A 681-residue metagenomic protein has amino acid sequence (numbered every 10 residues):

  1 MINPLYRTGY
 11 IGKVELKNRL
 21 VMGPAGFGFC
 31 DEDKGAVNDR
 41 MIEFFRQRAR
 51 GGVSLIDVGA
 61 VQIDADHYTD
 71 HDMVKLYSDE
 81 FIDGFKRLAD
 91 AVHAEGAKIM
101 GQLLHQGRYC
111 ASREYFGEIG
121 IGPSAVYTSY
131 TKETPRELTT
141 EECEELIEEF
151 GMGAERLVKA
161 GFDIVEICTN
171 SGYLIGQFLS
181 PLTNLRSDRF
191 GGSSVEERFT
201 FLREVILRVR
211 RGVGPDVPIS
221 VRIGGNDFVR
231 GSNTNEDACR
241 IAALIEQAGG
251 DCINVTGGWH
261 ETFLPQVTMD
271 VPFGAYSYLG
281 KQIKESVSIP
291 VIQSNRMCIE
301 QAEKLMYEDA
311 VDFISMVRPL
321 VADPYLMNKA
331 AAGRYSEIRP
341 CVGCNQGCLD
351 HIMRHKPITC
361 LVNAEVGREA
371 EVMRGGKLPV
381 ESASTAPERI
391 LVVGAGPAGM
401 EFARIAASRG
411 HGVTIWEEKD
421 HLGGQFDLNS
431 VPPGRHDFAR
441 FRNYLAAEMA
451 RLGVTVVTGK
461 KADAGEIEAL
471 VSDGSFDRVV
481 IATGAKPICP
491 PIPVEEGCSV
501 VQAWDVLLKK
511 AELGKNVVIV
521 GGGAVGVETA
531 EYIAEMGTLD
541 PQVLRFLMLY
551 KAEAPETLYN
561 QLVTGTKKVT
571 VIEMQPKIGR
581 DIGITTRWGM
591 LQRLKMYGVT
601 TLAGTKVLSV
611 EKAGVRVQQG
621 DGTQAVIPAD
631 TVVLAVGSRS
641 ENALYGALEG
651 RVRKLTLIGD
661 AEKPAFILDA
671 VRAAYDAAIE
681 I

Functional and structural regions predicted by a protein language model:
M1-V393, P397, E401-S408, G412-V413 (+2 more regions): Flavin-dependent oxidoreductase catalytic cores
I206, E371-T385, S408, G412 (+4 more regions): Flanking helices and flexible, charged tails adjoining ferredoxin-like Fe-S electron-transfer domains in multi-subunit
F263-T268, D312, F426-G434, M574-Q575 (+1 more regions): Short beta-alpha connecting loops at secondary-structure transitions that line or flank enzyme active sites
V287, D309-A310, L452, E495-E496 (+3 more regions): Short, structured coil segments at secondary-structure junctions
S382-E418, V457-S472, T483-I492, E496 (+2 more regions): Rossmann-like dinucleotide/flavin-binding elements
G424-F476, R580-T605: N-terminal Rossmann-like dinucleotide/flavin-binding domain of flavoprotein oxidoreductases that bind FAD/FMN
